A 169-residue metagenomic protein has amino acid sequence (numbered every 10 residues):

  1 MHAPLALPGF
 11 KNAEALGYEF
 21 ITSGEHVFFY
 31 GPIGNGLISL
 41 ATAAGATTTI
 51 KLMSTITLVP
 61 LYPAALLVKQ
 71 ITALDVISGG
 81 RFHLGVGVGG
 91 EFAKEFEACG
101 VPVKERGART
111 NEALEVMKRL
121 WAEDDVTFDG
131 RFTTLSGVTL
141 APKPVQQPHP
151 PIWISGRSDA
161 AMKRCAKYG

Functional and structural regions predicted by a protein language model:
M1, I21-S23, K51-T55, F82-V86 (+1 more regions): Hydrophobic faces of well-ordered beta-strands that scaffold small-molecule active sites in alpha/beta enzyme cores
M1-A46, K143, Q147-P150: N-terminal beta1-alpha1-beta2 module of alpha/beta enzyme domains
M1-H2, P60-T127: Flexible, glycine-rich active-site loops centered on histidine and acidic residues that chelate a metal or position
H2-A13, L66-Q70, I154-R164: Short, acidic/polar
K11-A15, L40-T49, I71, D75-F82 (+1 more regions): Acidic (Asp/Glu)-rich catalytic clusters
V27-F28, L58-P60, V88-G90, S158: Active-site-proximal loop/turn and secondary-structure-junction residues that shape catalytic pockets, frequently
Y30-I56, R109-L120: Alpha-helix-loop-beta-strand connector modules within alpha/beta enzyme cores
T134-L140, G156-A160: Active-site glycine-rich loop that binds ribose-phosphate moieties when present
